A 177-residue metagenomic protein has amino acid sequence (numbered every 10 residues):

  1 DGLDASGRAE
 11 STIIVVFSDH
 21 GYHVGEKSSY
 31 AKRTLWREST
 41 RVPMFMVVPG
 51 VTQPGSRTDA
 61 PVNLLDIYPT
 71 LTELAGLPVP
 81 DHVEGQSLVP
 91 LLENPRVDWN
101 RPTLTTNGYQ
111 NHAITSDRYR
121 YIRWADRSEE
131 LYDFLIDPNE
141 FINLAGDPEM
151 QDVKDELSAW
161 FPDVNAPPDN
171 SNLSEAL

Functional and structural regions predicted by a protein language model:
D1-S56, N63, N100: Histidine-centered active-site microenvironments of extracellular/periplasmic hydrolases and transferases
G2, S6, L74, D147 (+1 more regions): Structured segments of extracytoplasmic/periplasmic soluble domains in secreted or envelope-associated proteins
D4, R8, E93-R96, E149: Residue-level signal for alpha-helix termini/capping positions
T12, T34, T40, T52 (+6 more regions): Residue-identity detector for threonine
H20-E26, N63-Y68, T72-F134, N139 (+2 more regions): C-terminal cap/loop subdomain of S1 sulfatases and analogous C-terminal strand-loop tails that border
A31, V51-V62, L74-V79, F141-P148: Active-site rim elements
